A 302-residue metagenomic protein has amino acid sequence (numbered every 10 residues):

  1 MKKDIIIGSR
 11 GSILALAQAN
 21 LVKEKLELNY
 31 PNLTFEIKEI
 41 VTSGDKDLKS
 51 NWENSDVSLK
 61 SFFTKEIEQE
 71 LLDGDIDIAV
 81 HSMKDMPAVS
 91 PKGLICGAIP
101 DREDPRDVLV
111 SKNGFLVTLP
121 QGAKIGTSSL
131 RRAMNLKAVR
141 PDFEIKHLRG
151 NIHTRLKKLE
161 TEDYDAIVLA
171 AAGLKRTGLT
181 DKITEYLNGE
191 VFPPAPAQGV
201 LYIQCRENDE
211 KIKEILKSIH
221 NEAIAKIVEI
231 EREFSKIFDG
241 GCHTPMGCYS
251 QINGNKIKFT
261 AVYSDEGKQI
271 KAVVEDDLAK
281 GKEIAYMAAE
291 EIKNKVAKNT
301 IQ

Functional and structural regions predicted by a protein language model:
K2-T42, K46-K49, N54-V57, A138-Q302: Small-molecule-sensing regulatory modules
I6-G8, K38, A79, G97 (+1 more regions): Short, well-ordered beta-strand segments
S50-D77: Short, structured active-site "lid" loops
K60, D77-S82, D165-A170: Paired acidic/hydrophobic, glycine-rich loop segments that form the ligand-binding mouth/hinge of periplasmic-binding
L72-D85, V89, Q204-D209: Ordered, amphipathic secondary-structure segments that act as subunit-interaction surfaces in large macromolecular
M83-K84, K92-D142: A conserved helix-loop-strand patch within extracytoplasmic ligand-binding domains of the periplasmic binding
